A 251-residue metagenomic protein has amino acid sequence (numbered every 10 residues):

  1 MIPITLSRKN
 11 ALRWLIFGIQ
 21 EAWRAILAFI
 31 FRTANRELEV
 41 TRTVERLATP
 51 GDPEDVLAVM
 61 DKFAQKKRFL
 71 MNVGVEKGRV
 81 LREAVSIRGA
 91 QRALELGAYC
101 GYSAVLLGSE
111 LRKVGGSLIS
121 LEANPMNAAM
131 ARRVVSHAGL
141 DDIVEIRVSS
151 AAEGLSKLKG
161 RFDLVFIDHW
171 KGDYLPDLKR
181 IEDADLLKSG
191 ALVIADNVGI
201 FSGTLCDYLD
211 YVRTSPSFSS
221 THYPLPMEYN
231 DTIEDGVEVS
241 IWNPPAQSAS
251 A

Functional and structural regions predicted by a protein language model:
M1-P53: N-terminal auxiliary segments of SAM/dcSAM-dependent transferases
L12, I143-S202: Active-site segment flanking the S-adenosylmethionine/decSAM binding pocket in AdoMet-dependent transferases
E37-T41, L57, G78-L81, A104 (+4 more regions): A general structural signal for well-ordered alpha-helical segments in protein cores
G51-Q65, F69-M71: S-adenosyl-L-methionine
F69-E153: SAM cofactor-binding core of SAM-dependent methyltransferases, primarily the Rossmann-like beta-alpha-beta module
L70, L106, M130-R132, S156-G160 (+3 more regions): Short, well-ordered secondary-structure micro-motifs
R88, L111-V114, S136-G139, F162-L164 (+2 more regions): Short, hinge-like loop/turn segments at secondary-structure boundaries
Y174-A251: C-terminal substrate-binding/active-site "lid" region of AdoMet-derived donor-dependent transferases
